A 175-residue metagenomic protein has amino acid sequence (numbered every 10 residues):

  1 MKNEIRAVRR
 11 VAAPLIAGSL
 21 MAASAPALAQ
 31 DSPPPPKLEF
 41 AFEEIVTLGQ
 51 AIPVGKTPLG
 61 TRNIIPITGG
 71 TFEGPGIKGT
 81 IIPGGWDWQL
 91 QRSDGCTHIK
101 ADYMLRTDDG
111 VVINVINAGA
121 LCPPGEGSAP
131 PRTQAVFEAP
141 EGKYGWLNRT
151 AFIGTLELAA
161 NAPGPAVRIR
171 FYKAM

Functional and structural regions predicted by a protein language model:
K2-L15: Bacterial N-terminal signal peptides that target proteins for export
A13-A23: Bacterial N-terminal signal peptides
A29-M175: Beta-strand-enriched cores of mature, soluble protein domains
